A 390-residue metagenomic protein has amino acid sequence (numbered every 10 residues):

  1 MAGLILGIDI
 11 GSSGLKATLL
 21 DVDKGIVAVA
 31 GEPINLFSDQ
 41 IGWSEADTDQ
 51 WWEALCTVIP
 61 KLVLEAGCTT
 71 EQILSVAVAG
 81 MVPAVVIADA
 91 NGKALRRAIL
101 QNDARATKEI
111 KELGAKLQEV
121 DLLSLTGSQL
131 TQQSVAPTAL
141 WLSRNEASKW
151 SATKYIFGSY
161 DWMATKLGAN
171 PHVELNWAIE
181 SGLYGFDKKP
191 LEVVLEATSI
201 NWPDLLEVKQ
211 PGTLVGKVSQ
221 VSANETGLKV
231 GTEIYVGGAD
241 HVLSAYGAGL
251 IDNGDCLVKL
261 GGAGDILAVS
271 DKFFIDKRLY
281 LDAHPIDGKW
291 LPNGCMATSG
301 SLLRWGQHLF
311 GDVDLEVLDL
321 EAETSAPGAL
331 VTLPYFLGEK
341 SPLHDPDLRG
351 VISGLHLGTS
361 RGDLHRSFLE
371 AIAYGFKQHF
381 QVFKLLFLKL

Functional and structural regions predicted by a protein language model:
M1-R97, S124, A152, A223-N224 (+1 more regions): N-terminal glycine/serine-rich phosphate-binding loop of ATP-dependent small-molecule kinases, especially carbohydrate
L6-G7, T107, G114-G127, P137-H172 (+2 more regions): Active-site core segments that coordinate phosphate-bearing ligands/cofactors across diverse enzyme families
E32-I34, Q210, Y335: Active-site donor-binding loop signature of nucleotide-sugar glycosyltransferases
Q50-T57, T213, K217, D363 (+2 more regions): A generic alpha-helix signature
A66-L100, T126-V135, A164-Y184, E207-Q210 (+1 more regions): Short beta-strand-loop/turn "lid" adjacent to the catalytic site in phosphate-handling enzymes
G67-T70, A79, W202, L250 (+1 more regions): Alpha-helix termination/capping residues and helix-transition junctions
D103: Carbohydrate-associated surface elements
T198-Q210: A conserved helix-loop-beta module that forms one wall/lid of the active-site cleft in ATP-utilizing catalytic domains
